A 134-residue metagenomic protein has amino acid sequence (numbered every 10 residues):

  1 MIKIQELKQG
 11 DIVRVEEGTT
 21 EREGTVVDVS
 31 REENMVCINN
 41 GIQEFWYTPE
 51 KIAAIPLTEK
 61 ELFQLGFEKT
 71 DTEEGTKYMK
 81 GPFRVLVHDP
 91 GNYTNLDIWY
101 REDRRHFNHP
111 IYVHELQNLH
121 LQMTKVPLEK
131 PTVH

Functional and structural regions predicted by a protein language model:
M1-K3: Short alpha-helix capping/helix-loop boundary micro-motifs
I12, T20-E32, V36: Short beta-strand-centered aromatic/proline hotspots
V26-V29, E68-T70, Y78: Short, exposed beta-strand/loop patches in secreted or surface proteins that constitute
N39: Short, acidic/hydrophobic/Gly-rich beta-strand patch recurrent on exposed beta strands that often constitutes part
I42, W46, T72-I111: Acidic, low-complexity, intrinsically disordered interaction modules
I42-D71, F107-V133: Intrinsically disordered, low-complexity, charged/polar segments
